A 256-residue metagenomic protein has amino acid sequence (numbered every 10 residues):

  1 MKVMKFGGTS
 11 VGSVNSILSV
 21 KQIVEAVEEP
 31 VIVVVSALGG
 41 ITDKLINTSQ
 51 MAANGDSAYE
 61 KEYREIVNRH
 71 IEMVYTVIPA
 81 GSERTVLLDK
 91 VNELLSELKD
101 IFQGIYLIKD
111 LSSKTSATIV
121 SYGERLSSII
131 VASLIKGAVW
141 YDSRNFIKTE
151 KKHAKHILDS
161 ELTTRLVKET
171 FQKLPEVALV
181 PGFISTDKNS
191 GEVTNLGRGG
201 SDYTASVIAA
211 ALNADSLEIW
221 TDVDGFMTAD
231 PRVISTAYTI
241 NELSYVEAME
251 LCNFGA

Functional and structural regions predicted by a protein language model:
M1-A256: Nucleotide/pyrophosphate-binding catalytic subdomain
